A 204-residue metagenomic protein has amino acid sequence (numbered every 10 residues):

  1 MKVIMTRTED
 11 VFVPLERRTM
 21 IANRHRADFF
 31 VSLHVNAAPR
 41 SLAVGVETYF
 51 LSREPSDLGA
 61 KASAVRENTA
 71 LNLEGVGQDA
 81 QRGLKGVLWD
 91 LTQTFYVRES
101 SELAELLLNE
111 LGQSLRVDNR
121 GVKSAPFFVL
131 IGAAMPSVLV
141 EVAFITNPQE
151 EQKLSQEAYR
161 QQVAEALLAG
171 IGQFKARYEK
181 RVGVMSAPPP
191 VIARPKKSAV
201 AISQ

Functional and structural regions predicted by a protein language model:
M1-L84, T94-E105, Q161, K180 (+1 more regions): Catalytic-core regions of hydrolytic enzymes
P39, W89-S186: Active-site-adjacent mobile loop/cap segments within catalytic or ligand-binding domains
